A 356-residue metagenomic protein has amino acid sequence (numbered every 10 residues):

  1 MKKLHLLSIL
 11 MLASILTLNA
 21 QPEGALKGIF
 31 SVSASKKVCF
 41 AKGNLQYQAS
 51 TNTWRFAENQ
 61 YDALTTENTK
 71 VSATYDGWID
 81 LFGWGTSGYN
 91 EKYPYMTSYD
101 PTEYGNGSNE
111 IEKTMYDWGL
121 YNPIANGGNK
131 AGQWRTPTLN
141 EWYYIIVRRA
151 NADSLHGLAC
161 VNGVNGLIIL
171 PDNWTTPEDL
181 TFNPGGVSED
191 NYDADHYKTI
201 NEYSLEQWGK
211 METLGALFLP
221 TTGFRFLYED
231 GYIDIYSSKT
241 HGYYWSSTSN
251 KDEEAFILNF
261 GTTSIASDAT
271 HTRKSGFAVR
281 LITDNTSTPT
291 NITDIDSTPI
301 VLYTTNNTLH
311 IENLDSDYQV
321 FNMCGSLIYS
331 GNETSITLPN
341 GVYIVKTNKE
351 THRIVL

Functional and structural regions predicted by a protein language model:
M1-P22: Bacterial Sec-dependent N-terminal signal peptides
K2-L4, N340-L356: C-terminal tail/sorting-segment detector
E23-V38, K42-G157, V161, I265-S275: Short aromatic-cysteine micro-motif
S35, K42-A49, L120, N126 (+1 more regions): C-terminal, surface-exposed recognition/capping segments
D284-N313: Residue-level detector of functionally pivotal "anchor" positions at catalytic/ligand-binding pockets or at interdomain
F321-I328, Y343: Short, glycine-anchored, charge-dense loop/turn motifs used at functional sites
Y329-I336: Short, solvent-exposed S/T- and G/P-enriched segments that are highly enriched in secreted/extracellular and lumenal
